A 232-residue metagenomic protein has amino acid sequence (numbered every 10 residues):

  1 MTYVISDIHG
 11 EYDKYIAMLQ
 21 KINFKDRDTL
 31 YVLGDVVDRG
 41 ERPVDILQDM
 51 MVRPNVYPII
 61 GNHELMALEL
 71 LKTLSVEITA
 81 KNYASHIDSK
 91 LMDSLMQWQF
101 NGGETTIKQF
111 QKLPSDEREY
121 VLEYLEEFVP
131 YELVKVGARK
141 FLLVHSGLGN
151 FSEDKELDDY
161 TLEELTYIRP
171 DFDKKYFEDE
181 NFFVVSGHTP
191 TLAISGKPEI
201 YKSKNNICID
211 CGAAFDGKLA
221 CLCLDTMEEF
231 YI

Functional and structural regions predicted by a protein language model:
M1-M51: N-terminal active-site segment of His-dependent metallophosphoesterases
V4, V32, P58-I59, L142 (+2 more regions): Residue-level marker for buried hydrophobic side chains located in beta-strands that build the well-ordered beta-sheet
I5, N23, S75-T79, I87-D88 (+2 more regions): Catalytic phosphate/metal-binding cores of nucleic-acid and nucleotide-processing enzymes, i.e., regions that mediate
D7, G34-D35, G61-N62, G187-H188 (+1 more regions): Active-site glycine-centered loops adjacent to acidic/histidine catalytic or metal-binding residues that shape
H9-D13, D38-E41, L65-L68, N150 (+2 more regions): Active-site environment of divalent metal-dependent phosphoester hydrolases
A17-K21, D45-Q48, K72-S75, L157-D158 (+2 more regions): Short, glycine/charged-enriched secondary-structure capping and boundary segments
P43-L47, V52-Y131: Active-site neighborhood of divalent metal-dependent phosphoester bond hydrolases
Q97-I207, G212-G217, L224-Y231: Acidic, His/Gly-enriched loop-helix segments that form or flank divalent-metal centers in metallo-dependent hydrolases
